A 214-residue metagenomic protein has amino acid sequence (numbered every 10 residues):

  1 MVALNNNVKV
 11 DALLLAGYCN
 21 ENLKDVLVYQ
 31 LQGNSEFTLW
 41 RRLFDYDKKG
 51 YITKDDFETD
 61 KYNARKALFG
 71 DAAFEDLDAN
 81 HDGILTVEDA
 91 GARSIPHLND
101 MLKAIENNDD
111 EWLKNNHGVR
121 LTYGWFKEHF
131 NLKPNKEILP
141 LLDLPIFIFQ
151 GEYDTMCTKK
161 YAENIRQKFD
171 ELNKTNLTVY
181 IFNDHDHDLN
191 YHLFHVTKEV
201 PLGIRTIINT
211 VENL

Functional and structural regions predicted by a protein language model:
M1-G33, H81: Primarily recognizes the serine-hydrolase "nucleophile elbow" in alpha/beta-hydrolase and SGNH/GDSL folds
N22, Y153-C157, H187-D188: Acidic catalytic loop of the alpha/beta-hydrolase fold
Y29, L121-I138: Active-site nucleophile elbow and catalytic-triad environment of alpha/beta-hydrolase enzymes
E36-K48, A67-D82: Primarily EF-hand calcium-binding motifs
Y51-R65, V87-L98: Amphipathic regulatory helices of Ca2+-sensor modules
V87, T155-N164: Conserved alpha/beta-hydrolase "acid-adjacent" motif
L141-L142, I148-Q150, D154, F182: Short beta-strand/loop motif that positions the catalytic acidic residue of the alpha/beta-hydrolase fold
L172-T178, N183-L214: Catalytic active-site module of serine/aspartate enzymes centered on a nucleophile-bearing elbow/loop
